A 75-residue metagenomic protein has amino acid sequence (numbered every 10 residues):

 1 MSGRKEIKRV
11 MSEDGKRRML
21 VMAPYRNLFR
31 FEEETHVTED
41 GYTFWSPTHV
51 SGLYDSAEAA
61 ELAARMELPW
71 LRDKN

Functional and structural regions predicted by a protein language model:
M1-E39: Short N-terminal "domain-start" leader segments that mark the transition from disordered tails or signal peptides into
D40-N75: Mixed-charge, Lys/Arg-enriched low-complexity segments
